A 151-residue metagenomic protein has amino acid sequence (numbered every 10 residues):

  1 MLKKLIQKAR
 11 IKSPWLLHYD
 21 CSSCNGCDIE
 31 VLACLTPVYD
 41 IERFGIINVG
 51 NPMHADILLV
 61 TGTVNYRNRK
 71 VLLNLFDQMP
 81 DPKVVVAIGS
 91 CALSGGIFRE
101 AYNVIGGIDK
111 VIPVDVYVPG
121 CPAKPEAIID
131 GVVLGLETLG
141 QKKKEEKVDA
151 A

Functional and structural regions predicted by a protein language model:
M1-A151: Iron-sulfur-associated redox domains of electron-transfer enzymes in respiratory and anaerobic energy metabolism
